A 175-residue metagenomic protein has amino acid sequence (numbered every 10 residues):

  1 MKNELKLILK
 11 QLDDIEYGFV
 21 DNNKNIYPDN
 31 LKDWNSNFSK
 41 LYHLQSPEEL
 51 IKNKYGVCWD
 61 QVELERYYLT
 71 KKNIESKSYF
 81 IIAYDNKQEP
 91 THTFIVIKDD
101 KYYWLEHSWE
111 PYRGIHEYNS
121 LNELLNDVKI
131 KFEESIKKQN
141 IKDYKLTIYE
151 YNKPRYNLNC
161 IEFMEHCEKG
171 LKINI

Functional and structural regions predicted by a protein language model:
M1-I175: A structural boundary/capping signal
